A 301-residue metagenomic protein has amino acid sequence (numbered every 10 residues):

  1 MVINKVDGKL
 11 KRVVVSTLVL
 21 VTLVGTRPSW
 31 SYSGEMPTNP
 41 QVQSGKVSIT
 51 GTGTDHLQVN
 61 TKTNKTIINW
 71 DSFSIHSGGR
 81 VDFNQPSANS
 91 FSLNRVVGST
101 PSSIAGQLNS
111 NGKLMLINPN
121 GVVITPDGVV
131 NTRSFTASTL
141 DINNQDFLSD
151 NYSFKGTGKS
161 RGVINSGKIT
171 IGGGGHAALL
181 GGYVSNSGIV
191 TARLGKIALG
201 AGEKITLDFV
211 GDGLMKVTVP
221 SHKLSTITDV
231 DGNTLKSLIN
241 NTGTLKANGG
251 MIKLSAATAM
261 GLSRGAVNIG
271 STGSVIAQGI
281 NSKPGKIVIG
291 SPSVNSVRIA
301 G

Functional and structural regions predicted by a protein language model:
V2-G301: Extracellular and secretory-pathway beta-repeat/beta-biased strand scaffolds
